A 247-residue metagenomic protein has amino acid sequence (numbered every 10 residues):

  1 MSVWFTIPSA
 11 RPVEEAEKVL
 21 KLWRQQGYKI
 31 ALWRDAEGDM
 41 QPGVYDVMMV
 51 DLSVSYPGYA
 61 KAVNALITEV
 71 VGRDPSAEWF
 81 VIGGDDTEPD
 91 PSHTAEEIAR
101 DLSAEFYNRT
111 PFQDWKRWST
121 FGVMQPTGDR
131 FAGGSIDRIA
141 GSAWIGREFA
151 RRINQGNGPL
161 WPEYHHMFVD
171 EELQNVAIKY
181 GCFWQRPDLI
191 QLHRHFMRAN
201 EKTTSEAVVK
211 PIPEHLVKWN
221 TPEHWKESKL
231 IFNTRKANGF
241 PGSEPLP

Functional and structural regions predicted by a protein language model:
V3-E15, W33: A conserved hydrophobic helix/loop-capping motif in glycosyltransferases and polysaccharide synthases
R11-Q26: Short, well-formed alpha-helical segments that are part of the catalytic scaffolds of diverse glycosyltransferases
P12, H165-P247: C-terminal catalytic/acceptor-binding lobe
D35-A77: Active-site-proximal specificity loops/subdomain of glycosyltransferases
S76-D90: Short beta-strand-to-loop acidic/aromatic patch adjacent to the donor-nucleotide binding site
P91-F112, R151, V169-D170: Short alpha-helix within the catalytic core of nucleotide-sugar-dependent glycosyltransferases
R109-G141: Short beta-strand-to-loop element that shapes/binds the nucleotide-sugar donor at the catalytic cleft/hinge
G141-G156: Conserved nucleotide-sugar donor-binding and metal-coordinating catalytic region shared by glycosyltransferases
